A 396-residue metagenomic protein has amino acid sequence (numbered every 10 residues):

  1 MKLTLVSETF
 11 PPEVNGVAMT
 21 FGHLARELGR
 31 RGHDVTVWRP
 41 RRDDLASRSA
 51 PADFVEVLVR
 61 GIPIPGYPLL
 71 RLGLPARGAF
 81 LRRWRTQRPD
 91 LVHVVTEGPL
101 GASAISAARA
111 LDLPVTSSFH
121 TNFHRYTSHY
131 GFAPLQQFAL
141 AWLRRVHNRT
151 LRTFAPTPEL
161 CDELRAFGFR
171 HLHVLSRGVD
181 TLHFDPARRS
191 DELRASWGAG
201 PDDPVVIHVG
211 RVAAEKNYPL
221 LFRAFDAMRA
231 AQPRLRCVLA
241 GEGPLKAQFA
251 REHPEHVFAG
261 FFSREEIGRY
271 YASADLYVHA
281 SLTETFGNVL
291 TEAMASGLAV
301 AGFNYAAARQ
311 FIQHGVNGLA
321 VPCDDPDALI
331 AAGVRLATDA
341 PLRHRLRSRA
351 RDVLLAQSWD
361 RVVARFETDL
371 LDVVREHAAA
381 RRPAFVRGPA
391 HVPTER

Functional and structural regions predicted by a protein language model:
M1-L58, W359-D360, L371, R387-R396: N-terminal subdomain of nucleotide-sugar transferases
R39, V57-R60, L140-R189, A199: Donor nucleotide-sugar binding/catalytic pocket of nucleotide-sugar-dependent glycosyltransferases
W84, F261, R269-A274: Short alpha-helical donor nucleotide-sugar binding micro-motif in glycosyltransferases
A199-K216, F222-D226: Conserved donor-binding/catalytic core segment of Leloir-type glycosyltransferases
K246-G268: Nucleotide-activated donor-binding/catalytic signature segment of Leloir-type glycosyltransferases, i.e., the conserved
L282: Aromatic "clamp/platform" in nucleotide-sugar-dependent glycosyltransferases that forms part of the donor/acceptor
A299-G302, I312: Short hydrophobic beta-strand element within catalytic cores of glycosyltransferases and related nucleotide-activated
H314-G315, L319-P326, R335-P341, L355: Conserved acidic donor-binding segment of nucleotide-sugar-dependent glycosyltransferases
